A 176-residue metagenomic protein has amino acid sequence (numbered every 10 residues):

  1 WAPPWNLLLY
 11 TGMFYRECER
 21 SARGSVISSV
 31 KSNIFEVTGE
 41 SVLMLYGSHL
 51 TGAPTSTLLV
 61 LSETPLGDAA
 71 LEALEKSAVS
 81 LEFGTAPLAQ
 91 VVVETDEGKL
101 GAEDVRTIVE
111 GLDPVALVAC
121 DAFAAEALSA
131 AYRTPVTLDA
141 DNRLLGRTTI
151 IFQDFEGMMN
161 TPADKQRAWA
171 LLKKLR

Functional and structural regions predicted by a protein language model:
W1-R176: A polyanion-binding, active-site-adjacent surface
